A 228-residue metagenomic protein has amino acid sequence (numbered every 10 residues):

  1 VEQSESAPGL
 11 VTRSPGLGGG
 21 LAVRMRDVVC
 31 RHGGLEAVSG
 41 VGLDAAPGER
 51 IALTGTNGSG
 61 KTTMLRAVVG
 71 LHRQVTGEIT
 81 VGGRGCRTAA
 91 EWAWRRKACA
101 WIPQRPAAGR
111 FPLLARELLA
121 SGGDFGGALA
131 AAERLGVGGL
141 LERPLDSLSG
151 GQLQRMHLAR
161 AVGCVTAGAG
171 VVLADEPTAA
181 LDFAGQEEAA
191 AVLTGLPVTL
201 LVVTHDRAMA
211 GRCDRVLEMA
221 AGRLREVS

Functional and structural regions predicted by a protein language model:
V23, V38-G40: Conserved structural motif at the start of ABC-family nucleotide-binding domains
T54-T56: The feature captures the beta-strand-to-loop junction immediately N-terminal to the Walker
V69: Helix-to-loop junction immediately C-terminal to a conserved catalytic motif
G85-A100: ABC ATPase NBD coupling module
R105, F111-G127: Q-loop/switch helix immediately C-terminal to the Walker
G126-L140, V162: Conserved ABC ATPase "signature" region
P144-Q152: Conserved ABC ATPase signature
V171-E176: Catalytic Walker B motif of ABC-type/P-loop ATPase nucleotide-binding domains
